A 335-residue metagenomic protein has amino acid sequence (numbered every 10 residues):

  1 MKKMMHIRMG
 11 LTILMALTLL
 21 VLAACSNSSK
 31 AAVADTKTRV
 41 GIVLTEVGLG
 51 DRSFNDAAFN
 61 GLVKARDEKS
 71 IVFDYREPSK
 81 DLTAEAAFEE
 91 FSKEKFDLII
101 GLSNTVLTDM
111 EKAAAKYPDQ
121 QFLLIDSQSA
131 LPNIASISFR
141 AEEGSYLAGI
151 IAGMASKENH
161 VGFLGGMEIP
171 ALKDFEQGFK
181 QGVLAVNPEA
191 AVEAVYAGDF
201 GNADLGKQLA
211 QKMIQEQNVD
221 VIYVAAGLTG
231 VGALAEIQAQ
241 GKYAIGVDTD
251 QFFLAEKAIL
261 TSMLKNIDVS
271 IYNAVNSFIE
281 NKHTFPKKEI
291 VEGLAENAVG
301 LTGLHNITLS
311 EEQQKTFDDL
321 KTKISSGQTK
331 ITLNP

Functional and structural regions predicted by a protein language model:
K2-I13: Bacterial N-terminal signal peptides that target proteins for export
L20-A24: C-terminal motif of bacterial Sec signal peptides marking the signal peptidase cleavage site
C25-P335: A residue-level marker of the well-folded mature domains of exported/periplasmic proteins
